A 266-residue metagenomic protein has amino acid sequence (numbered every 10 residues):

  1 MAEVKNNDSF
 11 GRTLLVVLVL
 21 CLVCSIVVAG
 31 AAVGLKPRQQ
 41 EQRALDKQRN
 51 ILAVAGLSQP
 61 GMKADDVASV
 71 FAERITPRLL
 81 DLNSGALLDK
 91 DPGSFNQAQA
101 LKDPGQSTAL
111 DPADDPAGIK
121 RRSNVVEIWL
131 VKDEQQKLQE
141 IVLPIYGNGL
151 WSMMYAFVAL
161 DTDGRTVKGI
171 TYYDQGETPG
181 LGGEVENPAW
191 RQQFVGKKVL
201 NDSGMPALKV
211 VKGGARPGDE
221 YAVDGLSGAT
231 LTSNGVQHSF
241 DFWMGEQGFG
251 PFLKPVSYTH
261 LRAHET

Functional and structural regions predicted by a protein language model:
V4, A229-L231: C-terminal binding/interaction regions
K5-T13: Membrane-helix interfacial "entry" motifs
V16-A29: Hydrophobic membrane-insertion alpha-helices, especially the h-region of bacterial N-terminal signal peptides
P37-I51: Alpha-helical transmembrane signal-anchor/signal-peptide segments
A53-R122: Active-site acidic/histidine clusters and adjacent loop/turn architecture that either coordinate catalytic ions
D114-Q175, G180-G183: Non-cytosolic head/periplasmic domains of membrane-anchored proteins
G147-M153, D163-A222, L226: Flexible, solvent-exposed short loops/turns enriched in glycine
T259-T266: Conserved small/polar residues in nucleotide/adenosyl-binding loops
